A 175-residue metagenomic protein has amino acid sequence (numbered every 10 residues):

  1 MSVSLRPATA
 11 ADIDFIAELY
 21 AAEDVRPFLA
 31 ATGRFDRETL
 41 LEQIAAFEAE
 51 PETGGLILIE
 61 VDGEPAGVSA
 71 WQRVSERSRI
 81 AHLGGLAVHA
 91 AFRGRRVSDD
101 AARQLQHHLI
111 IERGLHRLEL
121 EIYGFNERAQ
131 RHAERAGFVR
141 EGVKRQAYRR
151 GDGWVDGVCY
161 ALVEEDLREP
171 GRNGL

Functional and structural regions predicted by a protein language model:
S2-S4: Extreme N-terminal starter segment of soluble prokaryotic enzymes
P7-A11, A21-R93, H108, R113 (+2 more regions): Acetyl-CoA-dependent GNAT
D12, G63, R96, N126 (+1 more regions): Conserved G/P- and acidic residue-centered "switch" motifs that form tight phosphate/ATP-binding loops in soluble
V88, G94-H108, E127-R135: Conserved acetyl-CoA-binding loop-helix of GNAT-fold acetyltransferases
I111-E121: Conserved GNAT acetyl-CoA-binding A-motif
R113, R135-A136: Structural motif
E119-I122, V139-V155: Conserved catalytic-core motifs of GNAT/GCN5-like acyltransferases
Q146-L175: C-terminal "cap" of GNAT-fold acetyltransferases
